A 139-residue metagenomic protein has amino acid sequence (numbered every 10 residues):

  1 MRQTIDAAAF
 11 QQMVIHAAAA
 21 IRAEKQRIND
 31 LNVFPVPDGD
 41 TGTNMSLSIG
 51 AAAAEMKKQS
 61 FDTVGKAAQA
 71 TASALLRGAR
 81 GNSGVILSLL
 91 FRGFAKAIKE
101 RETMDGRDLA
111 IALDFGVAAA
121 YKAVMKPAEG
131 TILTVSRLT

Functional and structural regions predicted by a protein language model:
M1-T139: N-terminal loops that bind phosphate or other acidic moieties and the adjacent beta-alpha structural core
